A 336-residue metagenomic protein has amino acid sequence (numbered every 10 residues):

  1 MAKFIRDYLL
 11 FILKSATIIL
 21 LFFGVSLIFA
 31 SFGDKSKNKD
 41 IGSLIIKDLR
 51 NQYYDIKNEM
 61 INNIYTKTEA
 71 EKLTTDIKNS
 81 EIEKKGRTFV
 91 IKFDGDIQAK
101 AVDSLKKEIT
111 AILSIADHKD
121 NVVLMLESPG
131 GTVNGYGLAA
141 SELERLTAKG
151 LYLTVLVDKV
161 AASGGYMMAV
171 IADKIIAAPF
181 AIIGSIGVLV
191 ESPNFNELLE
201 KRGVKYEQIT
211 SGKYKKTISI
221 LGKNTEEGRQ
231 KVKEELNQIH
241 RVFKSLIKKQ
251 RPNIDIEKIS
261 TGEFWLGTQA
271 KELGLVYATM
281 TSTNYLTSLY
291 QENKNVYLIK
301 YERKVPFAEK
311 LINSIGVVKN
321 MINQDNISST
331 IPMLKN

Functional and structural regions predicted by a protein language model:
M1-T154, K159-A162, A172-A178, L189-N336: N-terminal organellar transit peptides
G165: DNA breakage-rejoining catalytic core of tyrosine-based enzymes
A169: Gly/Ser-rich helix-loop-strand patches that form or flank binding pockets for ribonucleotide-derived cofactors
